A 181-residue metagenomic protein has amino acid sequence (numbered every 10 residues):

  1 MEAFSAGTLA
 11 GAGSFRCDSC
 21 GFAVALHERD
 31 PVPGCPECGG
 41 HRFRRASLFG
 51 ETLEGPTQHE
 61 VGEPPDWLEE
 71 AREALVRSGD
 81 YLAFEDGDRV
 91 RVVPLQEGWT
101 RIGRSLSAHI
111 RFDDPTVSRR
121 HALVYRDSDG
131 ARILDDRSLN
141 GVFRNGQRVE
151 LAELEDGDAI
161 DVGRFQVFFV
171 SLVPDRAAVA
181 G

Functional and structural regions predicted by a protein language model:
A3-F4: Amphipathic/hydrophobic helical signal segments and adjacent flexible N-terminal regions that mediate secretion
G7-S19, V32-D113, D175-G181: Intrinsically disordered, low-complexity acidic Ser/Thr-rich regulatory segments
T8-C38, R132-L154, I160-D161: Compact, basic/aliphatic-enriched, mixed alpha/beta core segments that act as assembly/interaction modules in small
V24-L26, R120, F169-V170: Short beta-strand His + acidic residue motifs that chelate non-heme Fe in jelly-roll/DSBH and cupin folds
R91-Q166: Forkhead-associated
D158-S171, R176-G181: Non-catalytic C-terminal interaction regions
